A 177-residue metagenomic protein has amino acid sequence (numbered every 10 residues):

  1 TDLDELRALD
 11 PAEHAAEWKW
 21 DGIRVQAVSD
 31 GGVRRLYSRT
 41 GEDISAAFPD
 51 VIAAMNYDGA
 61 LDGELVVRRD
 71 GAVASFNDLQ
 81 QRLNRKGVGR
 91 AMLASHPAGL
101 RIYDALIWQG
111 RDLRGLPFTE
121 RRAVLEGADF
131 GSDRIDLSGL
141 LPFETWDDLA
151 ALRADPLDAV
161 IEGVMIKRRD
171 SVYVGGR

Functional and structural regions predicted by a protein language model:
T1-R177: Catalytic cores of nucleic-acid ligases and guanylyltransferases
